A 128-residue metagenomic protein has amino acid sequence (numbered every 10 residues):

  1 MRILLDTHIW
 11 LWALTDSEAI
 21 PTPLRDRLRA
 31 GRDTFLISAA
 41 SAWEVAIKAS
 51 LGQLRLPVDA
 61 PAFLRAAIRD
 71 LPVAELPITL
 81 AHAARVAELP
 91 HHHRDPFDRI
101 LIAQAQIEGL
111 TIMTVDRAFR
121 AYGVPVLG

Functional and structural regions predicted by a protein language model:
M1-S38, L51-A66, E108, R117-A121: Short, well-structured N-terminal submotif of metal-dependent ribonuclease cores
V45: Phosphate/NTP-binding elements of NTP-utilizing enzymes
L54-R65, R69-V115: Active-site neighborhoods of divalent-metal-dependent phosphate/nucleic-acid chemistry enzymes
G123-G128: Active-site regions of enzymes building and remodeling cell-envelope glycoconjugates
